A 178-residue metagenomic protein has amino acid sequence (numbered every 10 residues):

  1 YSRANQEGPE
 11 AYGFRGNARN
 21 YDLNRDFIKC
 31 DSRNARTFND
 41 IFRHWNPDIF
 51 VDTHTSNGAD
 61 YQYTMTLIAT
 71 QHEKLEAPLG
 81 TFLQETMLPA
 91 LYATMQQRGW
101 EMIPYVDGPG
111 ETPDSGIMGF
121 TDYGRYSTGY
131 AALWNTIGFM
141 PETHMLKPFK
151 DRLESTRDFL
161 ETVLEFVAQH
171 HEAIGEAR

Functional and structural regions predicted by a protein language model:
Y1-R178: Structured catalytic-domain cores with a bias toward divalent-metal coordination
